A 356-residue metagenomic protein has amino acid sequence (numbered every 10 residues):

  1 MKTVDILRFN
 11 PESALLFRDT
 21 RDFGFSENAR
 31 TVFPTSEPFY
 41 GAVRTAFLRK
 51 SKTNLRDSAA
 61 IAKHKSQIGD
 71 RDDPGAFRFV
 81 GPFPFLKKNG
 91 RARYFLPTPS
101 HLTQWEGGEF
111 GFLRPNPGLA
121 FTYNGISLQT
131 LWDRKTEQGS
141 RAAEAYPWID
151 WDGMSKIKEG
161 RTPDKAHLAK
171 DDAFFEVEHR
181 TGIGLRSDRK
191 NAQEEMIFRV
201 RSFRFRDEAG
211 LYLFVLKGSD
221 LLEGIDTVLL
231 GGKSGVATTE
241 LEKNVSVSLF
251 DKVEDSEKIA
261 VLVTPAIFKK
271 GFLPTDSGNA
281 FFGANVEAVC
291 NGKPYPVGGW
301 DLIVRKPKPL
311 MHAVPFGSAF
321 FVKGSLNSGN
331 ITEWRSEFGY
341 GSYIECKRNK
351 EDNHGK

Functional and structural regions predicted by a protein language model:
M1-K356: Conserved active-site/ligand-binding neighborhood in enzyme cores
